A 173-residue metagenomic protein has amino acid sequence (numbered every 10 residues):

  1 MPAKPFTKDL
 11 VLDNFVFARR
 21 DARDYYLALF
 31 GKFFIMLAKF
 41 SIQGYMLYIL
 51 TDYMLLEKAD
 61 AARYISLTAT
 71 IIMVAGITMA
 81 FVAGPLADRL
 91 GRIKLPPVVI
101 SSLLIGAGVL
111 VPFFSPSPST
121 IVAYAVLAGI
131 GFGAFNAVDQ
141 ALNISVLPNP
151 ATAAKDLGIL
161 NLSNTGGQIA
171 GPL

Functional and structural regions predicted by a protein language model:
M1-F30: Juxtamembrane intracellular "pre-TM" segments in multi-pass secondary transporters
A22-I42, V126: Pair of pore-lining "gating" transmembrane helices in MFS-fold secondary transporters
G44-R63: Short amphipathic helix-loop junctions that connect adjacent transmembrane helices in Major Facilitator Superfamily/SLC
M79-R92: Helix-to-loop junctions at the C-terminal end of transmembrane segments in multipass secondary transporters
L95-L110: Structural signature of the two symmetry-related core transmembrane helices
F113-Y124: Helix-loop junctions at membrane interfaces in 12-TM secondary transporters
F135-P148: Intracellular juxtamembrane helix-capping segments at the cytosolic ends of symmetry-related transmembrane helices
A151-L173: A late C-terminal transmembrane helix in Major Facilitator Superfamily
